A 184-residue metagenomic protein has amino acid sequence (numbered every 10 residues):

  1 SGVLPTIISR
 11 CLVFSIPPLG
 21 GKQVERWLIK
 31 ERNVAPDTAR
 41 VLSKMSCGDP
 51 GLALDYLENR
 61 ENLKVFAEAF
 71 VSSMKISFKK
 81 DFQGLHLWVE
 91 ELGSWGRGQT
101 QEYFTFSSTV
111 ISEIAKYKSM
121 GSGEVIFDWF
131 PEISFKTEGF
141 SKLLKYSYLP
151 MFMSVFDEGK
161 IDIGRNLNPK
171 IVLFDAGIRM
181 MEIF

Functional and structural regions predicted by a protein language model:
G2-F106, Y117-F184: Charged, glycine-rich active-site and insertion segments that engage polyanionic ligands
